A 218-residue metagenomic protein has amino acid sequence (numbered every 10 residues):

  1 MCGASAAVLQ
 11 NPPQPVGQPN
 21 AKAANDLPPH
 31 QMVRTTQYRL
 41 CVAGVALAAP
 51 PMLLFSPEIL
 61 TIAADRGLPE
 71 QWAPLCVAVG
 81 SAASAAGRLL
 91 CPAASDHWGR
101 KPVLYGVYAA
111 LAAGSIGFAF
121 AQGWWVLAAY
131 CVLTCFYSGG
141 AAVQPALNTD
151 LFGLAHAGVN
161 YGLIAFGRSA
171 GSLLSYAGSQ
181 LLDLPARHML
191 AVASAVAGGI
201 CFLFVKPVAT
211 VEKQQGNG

Functional and structural regions predicted by a protein language model:
M1-A21, G198-K206: C-terminal membrane-cytosol helix-exit motif in multi-pass small-molecule transporters
N11-L27, V211-G216: Flexible cytoplasmic inter-helical loops of multi-pass small-molecule transporters
T36-A93, S175: Extracytoplasmic gate region of multi-pass secondary transporters
A46, W125-G139: Hydrophobic core of transmembrane alpha-helices in multi-pass small-molecule transporters, especially MFS/SLC-type
P102-G117: Structural signature of the two symmetry-related core transmembrane helices
G139-F152: Intracellular juxtamembrane helix-capping segments at the cytosolic ends of symmetry-related transmembrane helices
L151-D183: A late C-terminal transmembrane helix in Major Facilitator Superfamily
Q180-S194: A membrane-interface helix-boundary motif in multi-pass transporters
